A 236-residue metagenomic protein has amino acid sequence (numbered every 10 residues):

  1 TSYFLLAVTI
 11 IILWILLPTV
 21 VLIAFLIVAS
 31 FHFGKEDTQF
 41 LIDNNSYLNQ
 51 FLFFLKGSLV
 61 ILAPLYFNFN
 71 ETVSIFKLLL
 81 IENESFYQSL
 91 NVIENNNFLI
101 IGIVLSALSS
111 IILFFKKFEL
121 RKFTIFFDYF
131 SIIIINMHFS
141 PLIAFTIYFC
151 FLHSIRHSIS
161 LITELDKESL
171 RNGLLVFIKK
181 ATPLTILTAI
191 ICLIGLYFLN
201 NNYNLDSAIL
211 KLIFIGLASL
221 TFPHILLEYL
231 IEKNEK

Functional and structural regions predicted by a protein language model:
V8-F67, K77-Q88: Membrane-interface helix-loop-helix junctions at boundaries between adjacent transmembrane segments
V20-F31, A144-R156, L212-L217: Hydrophobic core segments of alpha-helical transmembrane domains in multi-pass membrane proteins
S30-F31, E36, L52-T72, N96-L113 (+4 more regions): Alpha-helical transmembrane segments of multi-pass integral membrane proteins
F31-D43, A107-L120, L161, I225-K233: C-terminal ends of transmembrane helices
Q39-F53, E164-V176, Y229-K236: A cytosolic-side transmembrane-helix exit/cap motif
E84-F98, F214: Short aromatic-rich membrane-water interface segments that cap or initiate transmembrane helices in multi-pass membrane
Y148-L165, I178: Predominantly late transmembrane helices and immediately cytosolic-facing juxtamembrane segments
I194-I215: Extracellular/periplasmic helix-loop-helix junctions in multi-pass membrane proteins
